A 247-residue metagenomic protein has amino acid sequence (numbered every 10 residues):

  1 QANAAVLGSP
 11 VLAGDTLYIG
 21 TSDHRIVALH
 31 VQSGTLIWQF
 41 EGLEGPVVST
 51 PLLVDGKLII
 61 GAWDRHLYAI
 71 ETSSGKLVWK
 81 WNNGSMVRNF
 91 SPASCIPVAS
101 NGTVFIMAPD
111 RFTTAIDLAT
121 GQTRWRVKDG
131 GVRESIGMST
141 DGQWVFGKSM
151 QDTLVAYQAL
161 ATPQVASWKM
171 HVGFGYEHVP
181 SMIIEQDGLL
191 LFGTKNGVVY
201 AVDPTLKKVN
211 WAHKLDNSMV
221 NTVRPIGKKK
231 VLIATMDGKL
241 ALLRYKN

Functional and structural regions predicted by a protein language model:
Q1-A13, S22-D23, T35-D55, L77-N101 (+4 more regions): Extracytoplasmic beta-rich repeat domains
G20, G61, M107, G147-K148 (+2 more regions): Residue-level marker for isolated small/hydroxyl-bearing positions within beta-strands of beta-sheet-rich domains
D23-R25, D64-H66, R111, D152 (+2 more regions): Short coil/turn segments within WD40 beta-propeller repeats
H30-G34, E71-G75, D117-G121, Q158-P163 (+2 more regions): Short loop/turn segments that connect beta-strands within beta-propeller blades
L215-N247: Blade-level signature of beta-propeller repeat domains, shared across WD40, Kelch, NHL, RCC1 and BNR/Asp-box propellers
